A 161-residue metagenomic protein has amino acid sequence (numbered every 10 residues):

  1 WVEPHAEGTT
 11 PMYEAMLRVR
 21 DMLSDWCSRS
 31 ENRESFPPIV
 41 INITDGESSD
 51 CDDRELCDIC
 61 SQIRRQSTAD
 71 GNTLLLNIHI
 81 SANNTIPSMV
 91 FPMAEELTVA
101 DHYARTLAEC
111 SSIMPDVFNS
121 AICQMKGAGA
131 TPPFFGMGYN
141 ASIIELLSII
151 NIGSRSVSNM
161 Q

Functional and structural regions predicted by a protein language model:
W1-Q161: Acidic, low-complexity intrinsically disordered regions
